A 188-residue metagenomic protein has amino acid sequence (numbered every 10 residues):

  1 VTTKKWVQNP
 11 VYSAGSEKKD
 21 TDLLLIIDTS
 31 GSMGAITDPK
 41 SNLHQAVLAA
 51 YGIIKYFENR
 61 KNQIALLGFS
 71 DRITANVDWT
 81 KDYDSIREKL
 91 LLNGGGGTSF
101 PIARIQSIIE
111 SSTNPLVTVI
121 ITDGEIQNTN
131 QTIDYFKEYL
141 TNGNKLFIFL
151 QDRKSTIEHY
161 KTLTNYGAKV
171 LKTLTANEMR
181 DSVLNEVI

Functional and structural regions predicted by a protein language model:
V1-T21, R180: Acidic/polar low-complexity segments with low predicted structural confidence
G15, Y56-F57, I108-N114, E138: Surface-exposed acidic, glycine-flexible loop patches that form ligand/cofactor-binding and adhesion interfaces
S16, G31, Y83-D84, I109-E110 (+1 more regions): Basic/hydrophobic alpha-helical interface regions
S16-K81, V117-I121, Q151: Von Willebrand factor
I54-N62, T141-Y160: A short, conserved beta-to-alpha structural element at the edge of catalytic cores that scaffolds binding
D71-V119, E125-Q131, F149-E158: Von Willebrand factor
P101-A103, T156-I188: C-terminal helix of von Willebrand factor
Q131-E138, H159-T162: A short acidic, amphipathic alpha-helical/loop segment
